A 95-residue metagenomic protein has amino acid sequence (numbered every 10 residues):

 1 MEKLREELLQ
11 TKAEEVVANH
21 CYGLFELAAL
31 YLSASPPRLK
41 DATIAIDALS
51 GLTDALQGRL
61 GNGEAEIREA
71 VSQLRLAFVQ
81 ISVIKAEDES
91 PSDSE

Functional and structural regions predicted by a protein language model:
M1-D47, N62, E66-E69, L74-E95: N-terminal intrinsically disordered, cationic/polar leader segments that include organellar targeting peptides
G51-A55: Extended, amphipathic alpha-helices with heptad-repeat/coiled-coil or helix-bundle character that serve as
G58-L60: Well-ordered alpha/beta subsegment
